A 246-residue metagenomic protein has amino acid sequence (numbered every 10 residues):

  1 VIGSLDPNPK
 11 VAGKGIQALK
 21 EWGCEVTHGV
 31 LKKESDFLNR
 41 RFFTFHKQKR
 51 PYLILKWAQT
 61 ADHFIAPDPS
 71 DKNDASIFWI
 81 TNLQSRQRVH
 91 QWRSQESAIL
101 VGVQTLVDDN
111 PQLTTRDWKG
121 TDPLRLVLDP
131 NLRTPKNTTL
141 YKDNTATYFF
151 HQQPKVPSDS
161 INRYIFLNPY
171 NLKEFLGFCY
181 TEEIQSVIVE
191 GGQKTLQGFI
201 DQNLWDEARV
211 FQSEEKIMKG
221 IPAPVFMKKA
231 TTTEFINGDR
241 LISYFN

Functional and structural regions predicted by a protein language model:
V1-S35, G198: Zn2+-dependent cytidine deaminase-like catalytic core
A12-Q17, T44, Y52-N246: Enzymes that bind and transform nitrogen-containing heteroaromatic metabolites
L31-H46: Short, structured interface segments
